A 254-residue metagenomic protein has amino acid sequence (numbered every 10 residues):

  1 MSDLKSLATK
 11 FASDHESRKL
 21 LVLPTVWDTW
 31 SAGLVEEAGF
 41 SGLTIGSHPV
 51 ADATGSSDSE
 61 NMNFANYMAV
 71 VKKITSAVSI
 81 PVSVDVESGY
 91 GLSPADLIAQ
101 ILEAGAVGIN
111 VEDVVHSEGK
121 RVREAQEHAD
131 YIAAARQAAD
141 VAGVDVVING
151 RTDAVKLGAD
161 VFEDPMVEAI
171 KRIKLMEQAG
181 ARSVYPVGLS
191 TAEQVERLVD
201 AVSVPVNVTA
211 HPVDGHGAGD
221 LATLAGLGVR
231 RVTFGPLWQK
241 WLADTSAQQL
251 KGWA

Functional and structural regions predicted by a protein language model:
S2-V82, V86-P236, K240-A243, A247 (+1 more regions): Alpha/beta enzyme core
